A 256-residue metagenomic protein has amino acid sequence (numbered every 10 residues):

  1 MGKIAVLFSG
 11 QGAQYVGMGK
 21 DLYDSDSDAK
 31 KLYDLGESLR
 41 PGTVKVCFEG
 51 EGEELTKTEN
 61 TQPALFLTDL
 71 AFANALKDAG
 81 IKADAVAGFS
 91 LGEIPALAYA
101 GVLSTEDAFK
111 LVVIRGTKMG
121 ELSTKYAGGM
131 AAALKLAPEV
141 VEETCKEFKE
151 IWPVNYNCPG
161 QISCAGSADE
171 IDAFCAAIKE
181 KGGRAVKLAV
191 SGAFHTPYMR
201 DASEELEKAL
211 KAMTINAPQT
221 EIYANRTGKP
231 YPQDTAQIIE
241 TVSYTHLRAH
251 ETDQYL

Functional and structural regions predicted by a protein language model:
G2-E143, L188: FabD-like malonyl-/acyl-CoA
S9, P63, A83, P159 (+2 more regions): Proline-rich low-complexity regions
Q11-A13, S38-P41, A100-S243: Alpha/beta catalytic cores of group-transfer enzymes, especially the acyltransferase/condensing modules of polyketide
E51-K57, S167, Q233-I238, T252: Intrinsic-disorder/low-complexity, polar/charged segments
F89-L91, N155-Y156, A249: Short glycine- and acidic-residue-rich catalytic loops of nucleotidyl-transferase/cyclase enzymes
L91, E170, T252: Residue-level recognition of oxygen-bearing side chains
T245-T252: Conserved small/polar residues in nucleotide/adenosyl-binding loops
Y255: Cationic, low-complexity basic patches in intrinsically disordered or flexible, solvent-exposed regions
